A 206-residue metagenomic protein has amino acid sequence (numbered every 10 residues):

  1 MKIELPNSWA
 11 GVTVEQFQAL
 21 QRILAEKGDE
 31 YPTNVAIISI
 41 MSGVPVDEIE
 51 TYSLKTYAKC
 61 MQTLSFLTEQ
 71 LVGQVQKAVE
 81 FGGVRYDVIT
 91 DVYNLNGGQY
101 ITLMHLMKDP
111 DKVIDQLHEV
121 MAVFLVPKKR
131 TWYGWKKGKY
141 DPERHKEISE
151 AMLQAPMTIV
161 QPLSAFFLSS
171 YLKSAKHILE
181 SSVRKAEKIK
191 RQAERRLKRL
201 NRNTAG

Functional and structural regions predicted by a protein language model:
M1-G206: Charged interaction scaffolds used for protein-protein
